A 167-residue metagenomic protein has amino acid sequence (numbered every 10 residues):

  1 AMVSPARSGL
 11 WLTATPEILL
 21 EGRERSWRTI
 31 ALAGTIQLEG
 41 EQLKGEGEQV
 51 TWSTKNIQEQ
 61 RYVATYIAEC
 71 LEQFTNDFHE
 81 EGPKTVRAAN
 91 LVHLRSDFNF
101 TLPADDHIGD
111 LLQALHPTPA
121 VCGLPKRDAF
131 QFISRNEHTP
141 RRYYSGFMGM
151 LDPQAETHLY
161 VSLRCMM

Functional and structural regions predicted by a protein language model:
A1-I57, A155-M166: An anion-binding catalytic pocket shared by soluble metabolic enzymes
M2-V3, L10-L12, P16-E21, I30 (+3 more regions): Generic ordered-secondary-structure signal
P5-L12, I67-A68, P83-L91, F147-L151: A glycine-rich phosphate-binding loop feature that marks nucleotide/adenosyl-phosphate handling sites
R28-S134: Contiguous alpha-helical scaffold segments within structured protein domains that host functional hotspots
C122-D128, F132-M167: Glycine-rich, small/acidic residue-mixed loop/short-helix segments
